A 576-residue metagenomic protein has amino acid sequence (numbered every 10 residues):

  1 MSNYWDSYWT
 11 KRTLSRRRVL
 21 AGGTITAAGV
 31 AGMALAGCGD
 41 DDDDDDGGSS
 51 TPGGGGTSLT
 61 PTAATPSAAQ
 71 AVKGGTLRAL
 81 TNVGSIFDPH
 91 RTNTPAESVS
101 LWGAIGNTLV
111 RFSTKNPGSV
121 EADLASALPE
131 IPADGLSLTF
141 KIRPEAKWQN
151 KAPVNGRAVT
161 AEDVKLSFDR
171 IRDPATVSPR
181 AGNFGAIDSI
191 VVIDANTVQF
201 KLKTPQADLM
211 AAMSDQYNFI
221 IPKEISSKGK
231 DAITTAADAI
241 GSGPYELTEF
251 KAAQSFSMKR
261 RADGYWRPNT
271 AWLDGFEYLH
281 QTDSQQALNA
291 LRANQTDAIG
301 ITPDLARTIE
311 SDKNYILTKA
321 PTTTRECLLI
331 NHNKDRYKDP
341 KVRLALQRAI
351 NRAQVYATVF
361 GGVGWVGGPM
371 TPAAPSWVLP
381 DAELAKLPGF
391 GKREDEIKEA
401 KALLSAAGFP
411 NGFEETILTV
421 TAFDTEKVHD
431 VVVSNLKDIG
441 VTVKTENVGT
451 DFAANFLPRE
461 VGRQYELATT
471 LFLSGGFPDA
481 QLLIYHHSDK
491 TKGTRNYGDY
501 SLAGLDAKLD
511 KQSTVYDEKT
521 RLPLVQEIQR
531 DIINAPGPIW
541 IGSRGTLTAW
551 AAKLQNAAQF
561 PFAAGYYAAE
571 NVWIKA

Functional and structural regions predicted by a protein language model:
M1-L14, T26-M33: N-terminal secretory signal peptides
L80-A133, D169, D238-G241: N-terminal lobe/hinge region of extracytoplasmic solute-binding protein
S113-K115, Q206, A211-A271, G275-E277 (+2 more regions): Gly/Pro-rich hinge or "lid" segments in bacterial periplasmic/extracellular proteins
K141, V177-I225, E249-K251: Surface-exposed binding/hinge segments that line and control ligand-binding clefts or catalytic entry sites
I233-A236, D263-I309, L344, V433 (+2 more regions): Ligand-site clamp/hinge motif
G364-L403, D424-K427: Structural transition elements
G391-E394, K444-N455, V461, L483-A552 (+1 more regions): Extracytoplasmic/peripheral linker and loop segments enriched in polar/acidic and small residues with frequent Thr/Pro
T548-A576: Long beta-strand-rich cores associated with HINT superfamily self-processing modules
